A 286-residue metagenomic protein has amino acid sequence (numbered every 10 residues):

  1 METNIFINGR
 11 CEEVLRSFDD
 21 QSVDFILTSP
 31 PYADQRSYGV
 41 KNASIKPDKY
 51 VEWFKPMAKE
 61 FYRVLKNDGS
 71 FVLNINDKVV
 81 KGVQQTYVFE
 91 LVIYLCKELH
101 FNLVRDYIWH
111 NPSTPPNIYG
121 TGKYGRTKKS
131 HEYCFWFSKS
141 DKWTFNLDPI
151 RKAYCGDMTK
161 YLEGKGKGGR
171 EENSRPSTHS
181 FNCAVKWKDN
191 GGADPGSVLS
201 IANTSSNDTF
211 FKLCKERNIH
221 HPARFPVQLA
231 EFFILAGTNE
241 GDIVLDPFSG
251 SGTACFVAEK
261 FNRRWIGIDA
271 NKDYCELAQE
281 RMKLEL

Functional and structural regions predicted by a protein language model:
M1-E285: Core catalytic lobe of class I
